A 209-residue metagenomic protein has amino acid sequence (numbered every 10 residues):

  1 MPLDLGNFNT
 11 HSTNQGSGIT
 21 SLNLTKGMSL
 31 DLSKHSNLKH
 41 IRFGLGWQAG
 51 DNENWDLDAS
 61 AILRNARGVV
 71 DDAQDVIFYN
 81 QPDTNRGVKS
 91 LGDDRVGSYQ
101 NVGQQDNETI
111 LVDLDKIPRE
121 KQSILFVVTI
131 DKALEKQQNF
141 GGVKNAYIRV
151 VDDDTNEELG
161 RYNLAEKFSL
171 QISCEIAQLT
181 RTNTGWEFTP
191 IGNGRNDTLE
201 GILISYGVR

Functional and structural regions predicted by a protein language model:
P2-S123, V127-R209: Intrinsic-disorder/low-complexity signal
